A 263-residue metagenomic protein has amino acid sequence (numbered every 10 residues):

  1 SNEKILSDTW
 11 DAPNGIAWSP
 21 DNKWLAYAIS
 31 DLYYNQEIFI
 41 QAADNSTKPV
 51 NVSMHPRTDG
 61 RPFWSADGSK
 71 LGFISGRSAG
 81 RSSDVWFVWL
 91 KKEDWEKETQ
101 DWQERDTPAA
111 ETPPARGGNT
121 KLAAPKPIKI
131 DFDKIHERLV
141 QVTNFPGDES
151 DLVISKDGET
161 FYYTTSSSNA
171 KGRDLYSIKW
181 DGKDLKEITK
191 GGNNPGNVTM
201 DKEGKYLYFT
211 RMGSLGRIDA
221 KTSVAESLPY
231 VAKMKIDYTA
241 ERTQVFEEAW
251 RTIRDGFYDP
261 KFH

Functional and structural regions predicted by a protein language model:
S1, I5-P13, K23-F39, N45-S46 (+10 more regions): A flexible loop/linker signature enriched in serine peptidases of the S9 family
N2-I5, S46-N51, W95, R138-L139 (+2 more regions): Predominantly a core beta-strand signature of beta-propeller blades across repeat-based propeller domains
G15-A17, R61, D151, N197: Conserved beta-strand position repeated once per blade in WD40 beta-propeller domains
D21-K23, D67-S69, D157-E159, E203-K205: Short coil/turn segments that connect the beta-strands within blades of beta-propeller domains
D44-T58, L185-N197: Aromatic/His-enriched, Gly/Pro-containing loop or helix-boundary segments that lie immediately adjacent to catalytic
I128-P146: A short helix->beta-strand "capping" segment at the edge of beta-propeller domains
V140-Q141, K156, Y163-T165, K171-H263: Intrinsically disordered, Ser/Thr/Pro/Gly-rich linkers and terminal tails that flank and connect PDZ domains
